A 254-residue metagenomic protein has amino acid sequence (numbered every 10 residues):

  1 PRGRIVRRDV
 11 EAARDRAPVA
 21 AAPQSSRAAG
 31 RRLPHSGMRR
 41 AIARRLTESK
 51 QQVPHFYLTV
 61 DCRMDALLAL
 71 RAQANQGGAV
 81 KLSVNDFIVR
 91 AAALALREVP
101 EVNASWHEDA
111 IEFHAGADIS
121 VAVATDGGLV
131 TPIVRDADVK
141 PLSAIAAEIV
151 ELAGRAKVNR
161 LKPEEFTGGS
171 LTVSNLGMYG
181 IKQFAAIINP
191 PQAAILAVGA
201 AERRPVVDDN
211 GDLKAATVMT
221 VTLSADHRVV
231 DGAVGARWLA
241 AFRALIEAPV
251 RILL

Functional and structural regions predicted by a protein language model:
R4, D9, R16-L254: C-terminal catalytic/motor cores of large multi-domain enzyme assemblies
